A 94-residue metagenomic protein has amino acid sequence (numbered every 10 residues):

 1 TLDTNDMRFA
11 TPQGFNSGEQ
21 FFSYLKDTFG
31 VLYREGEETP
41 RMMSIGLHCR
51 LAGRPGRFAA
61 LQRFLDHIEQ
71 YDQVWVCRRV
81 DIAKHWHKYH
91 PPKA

Functional and structural regions predicted by a protein language model:
T1-Q20, Y24: Positively charged, amphipathic and often flexible ligand-engagement surfaces
E19-A94: C-terminal domain-boundary segment and adjacent tail
